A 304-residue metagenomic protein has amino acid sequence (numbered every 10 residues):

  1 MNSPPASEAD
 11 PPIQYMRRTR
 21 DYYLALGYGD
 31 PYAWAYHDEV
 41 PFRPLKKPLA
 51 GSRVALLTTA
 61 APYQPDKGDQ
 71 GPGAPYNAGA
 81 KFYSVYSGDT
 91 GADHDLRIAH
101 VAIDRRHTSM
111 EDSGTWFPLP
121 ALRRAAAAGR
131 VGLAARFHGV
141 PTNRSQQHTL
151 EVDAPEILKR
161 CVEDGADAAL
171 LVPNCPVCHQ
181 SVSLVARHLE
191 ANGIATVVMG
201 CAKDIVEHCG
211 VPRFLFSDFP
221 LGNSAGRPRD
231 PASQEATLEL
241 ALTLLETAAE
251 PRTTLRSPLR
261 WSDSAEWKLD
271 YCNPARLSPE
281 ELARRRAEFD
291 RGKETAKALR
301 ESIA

Functional and structural regions predicted by a protein language model:
M1-N192, V197-R229, S233-L240, L244 (+1 more regions): Metallocofactor- and cofactor-centric catalytic cores in central/energy metabolism, strongly enriched
